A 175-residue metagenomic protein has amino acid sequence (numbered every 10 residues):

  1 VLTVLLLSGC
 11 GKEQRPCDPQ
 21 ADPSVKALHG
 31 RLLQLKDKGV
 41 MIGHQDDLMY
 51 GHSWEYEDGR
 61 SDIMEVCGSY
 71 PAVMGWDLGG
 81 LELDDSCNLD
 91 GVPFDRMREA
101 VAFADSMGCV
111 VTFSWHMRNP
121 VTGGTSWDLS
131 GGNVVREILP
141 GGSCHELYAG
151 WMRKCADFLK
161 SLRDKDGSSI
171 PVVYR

Functional and structural regions predicted by a protein language model:
V1-T3: Sec-dependent signal peptide recognition, specifically the positively charged N-region followed immediately by
L7-G9: C-terminal motif of bacterial Sec signal peptides marking the signal peptidase cleavage site
E13-G79, D84-G91: N-terminal module-boundary/linker segments of secreted carbohydrate-active enzymes
G79, L83-R175: Substrate-binding cleft of extracellular glycoside hydrolase catalytic domains
